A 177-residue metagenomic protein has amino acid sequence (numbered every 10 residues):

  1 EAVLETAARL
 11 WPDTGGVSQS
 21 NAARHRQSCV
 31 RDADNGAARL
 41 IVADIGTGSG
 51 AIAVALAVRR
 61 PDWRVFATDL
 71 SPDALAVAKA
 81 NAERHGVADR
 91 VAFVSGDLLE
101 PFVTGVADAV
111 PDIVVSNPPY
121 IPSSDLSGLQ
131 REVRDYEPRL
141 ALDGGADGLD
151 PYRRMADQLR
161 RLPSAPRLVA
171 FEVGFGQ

Functional and structural regions predicted by a protein language model:
E1, E5, E132, E137 (+1 more regions): Acidic-residue sensor for enzyme active/binding pockets
E1-G16, A23, C29-G128, G176: Conserved SAM/SAH cofactor-binding pocket of Class I
L56, V133, M155-L159: Class I S-adenosylmethionine-dependent transferase superfamily signal
V87, E137, L162-P166: Helix-to-beta-strand junctions that scaffold the AdoMet/dcAdoMet cofactor pocket in Class I SAM-dependent enzymes
Y120-P151: Mobile active-site "lid"/loop adjacent to the S-adenosyl-L-methionine
A146-Q177: Conserved Class I SAM-dependent methyltransferase catalytic core
